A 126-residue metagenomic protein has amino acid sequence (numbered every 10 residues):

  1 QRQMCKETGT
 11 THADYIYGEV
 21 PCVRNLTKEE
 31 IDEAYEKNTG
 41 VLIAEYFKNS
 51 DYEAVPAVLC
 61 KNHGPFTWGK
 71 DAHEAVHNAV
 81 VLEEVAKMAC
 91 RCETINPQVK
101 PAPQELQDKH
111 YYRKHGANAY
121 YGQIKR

Functional and structural regions predicted by a protein language model:
Q3-R126: Glycine-rich flexible loops
